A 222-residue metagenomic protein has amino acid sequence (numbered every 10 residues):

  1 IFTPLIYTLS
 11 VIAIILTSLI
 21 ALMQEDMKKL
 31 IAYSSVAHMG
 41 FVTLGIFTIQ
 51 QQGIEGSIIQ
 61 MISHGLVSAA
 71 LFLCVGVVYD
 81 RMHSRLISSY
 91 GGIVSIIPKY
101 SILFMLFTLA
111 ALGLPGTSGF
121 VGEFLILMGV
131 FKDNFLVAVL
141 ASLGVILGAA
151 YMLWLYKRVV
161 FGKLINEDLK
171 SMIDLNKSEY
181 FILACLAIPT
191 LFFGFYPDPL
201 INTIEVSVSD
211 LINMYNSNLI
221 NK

Functional and structural regions predicted by a protein language model:
I1-F124, M128-L155: Hydrophobic transmembrane alpha-helices and their helix-loop junctions in integral membrane proteins
I97-K99, M152-K222: Cytoplasmic/organellar membrane-interface segments at the starts of transmembrane helices in multi-pass inner-membrane
